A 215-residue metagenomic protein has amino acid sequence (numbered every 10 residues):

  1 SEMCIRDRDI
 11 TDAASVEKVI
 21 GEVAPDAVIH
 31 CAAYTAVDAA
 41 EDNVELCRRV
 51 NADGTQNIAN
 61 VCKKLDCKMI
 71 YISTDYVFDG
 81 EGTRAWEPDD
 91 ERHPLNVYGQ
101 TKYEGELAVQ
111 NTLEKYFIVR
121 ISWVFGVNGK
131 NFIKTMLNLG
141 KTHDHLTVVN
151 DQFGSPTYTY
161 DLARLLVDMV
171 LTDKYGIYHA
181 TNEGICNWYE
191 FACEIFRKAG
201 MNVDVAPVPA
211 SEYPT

Functional and structural regions predicted by a protein language model:
M3-I5: Short, small-residue-biased leader/transition segments that mark boundaries at the very start of proteins
I10-V50: NAD(P)H-binding glycine-rich loop region in Rossmannoid oxidoreductase-like domains and their noncatalytic homologs
V28, D42-I70: NAD(P)-cofactor binding segment of oxidoreductase domains
V28-A32, M69-T74, V119-I121: SDR active-site strand-loop-helix element
D38-E45, G80-R84, G129-K130: Conserved catalytic-core motifs of eukaryotic protein kinase domains, centered on the activation segment
R49, G54-N57, K64, V77-V119 (+1 more regions): Catalytic helix-loop patch of NAD(P)-dependent Rossmann-fold dehydrogenases
L107-G154, Y160-D161, D168: NAD(P)-dependent short-chain dehydrogenase/reductase
L165, T172-P214: Mid/C-terminal beta-alpha module of Rossmann-like enzyme folds, strongest in SDR-family dehydrogenases/epimerases
